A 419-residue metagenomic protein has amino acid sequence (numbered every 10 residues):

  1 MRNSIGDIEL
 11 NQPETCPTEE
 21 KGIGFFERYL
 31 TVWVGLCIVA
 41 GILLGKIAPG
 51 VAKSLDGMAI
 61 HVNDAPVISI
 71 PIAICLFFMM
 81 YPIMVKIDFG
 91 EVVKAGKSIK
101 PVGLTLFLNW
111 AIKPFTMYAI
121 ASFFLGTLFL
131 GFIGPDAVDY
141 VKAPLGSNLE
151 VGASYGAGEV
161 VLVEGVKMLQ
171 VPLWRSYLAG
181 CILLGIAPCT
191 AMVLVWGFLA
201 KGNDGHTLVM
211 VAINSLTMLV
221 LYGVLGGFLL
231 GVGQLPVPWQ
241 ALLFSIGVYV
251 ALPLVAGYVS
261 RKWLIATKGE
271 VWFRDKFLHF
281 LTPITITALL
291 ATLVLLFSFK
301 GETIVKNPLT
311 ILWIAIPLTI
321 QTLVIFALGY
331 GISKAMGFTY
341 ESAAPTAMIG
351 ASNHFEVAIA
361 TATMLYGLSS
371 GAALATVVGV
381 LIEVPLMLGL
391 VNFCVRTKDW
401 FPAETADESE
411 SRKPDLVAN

Functional and structural regions predicted by a protein language model:
S4, Q12, E19-M117, V141-G146 (+13 more regions): Helical membrane-embedded segments and adjacent short helical loop/helix-boundary regions of multi-pass membrane
G50-G57, S122-L130, G134, G202 (+6 more regions): Transmembrane helix-loop junctions in multipass membrane proteins, especially transporters and channels
V67, S98-F107, T127-L184, G202-I213 (+4 more regions): The feature identifies polytopic integral membrane transport proteins across all domains of life
L76, I112-T116, I120, G185-M192 (+5 more regions): Membrane-embedded alpha-helical core segments of multi-pass
G90-K97, A191-N203, F228, G331-A335 (+2 more regions): Helix-loop junctions at the membrane interface of multi-pass solute transporters
A187-G197, H206, L328-G329, S352-A360 (+1 more regions): Short helical (or helix-break) motifs at transmembrane helix termini and adjacent helical loops in multi-pass membrane
E302-I311, I359-L381: Extracellular/periplasmic helix-loop-helix junctions in multi-pass membrane proteins
L328, I332-S333, G371-A403: Membrane-helix cytosolic exit motif
